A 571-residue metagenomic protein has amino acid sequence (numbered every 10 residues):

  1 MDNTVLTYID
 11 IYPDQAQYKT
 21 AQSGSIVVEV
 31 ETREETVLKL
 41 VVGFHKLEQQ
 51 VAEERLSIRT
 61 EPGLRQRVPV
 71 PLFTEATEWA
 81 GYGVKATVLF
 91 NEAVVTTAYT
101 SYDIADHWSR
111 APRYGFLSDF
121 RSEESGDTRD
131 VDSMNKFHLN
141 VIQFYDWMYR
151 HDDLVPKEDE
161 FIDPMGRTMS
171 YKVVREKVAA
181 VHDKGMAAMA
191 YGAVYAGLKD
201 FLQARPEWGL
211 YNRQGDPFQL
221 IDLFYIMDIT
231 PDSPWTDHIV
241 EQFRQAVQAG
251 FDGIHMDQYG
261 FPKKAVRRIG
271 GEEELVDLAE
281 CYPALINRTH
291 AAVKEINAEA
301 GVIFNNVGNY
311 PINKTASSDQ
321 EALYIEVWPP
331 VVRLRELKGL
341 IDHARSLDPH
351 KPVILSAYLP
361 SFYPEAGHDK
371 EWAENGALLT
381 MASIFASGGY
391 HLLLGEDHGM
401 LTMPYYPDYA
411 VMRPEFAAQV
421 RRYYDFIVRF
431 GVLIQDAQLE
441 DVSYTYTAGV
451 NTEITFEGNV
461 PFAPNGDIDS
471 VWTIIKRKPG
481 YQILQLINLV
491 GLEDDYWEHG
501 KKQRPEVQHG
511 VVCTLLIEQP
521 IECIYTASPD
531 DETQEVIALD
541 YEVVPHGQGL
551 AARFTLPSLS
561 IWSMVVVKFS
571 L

Functional and structural regions predicted by a protein language model:
L38, I454-Q519, S563: Carbohydrate-binding surface patches
V95-R150: An acidic-aromatic substrate-binding cleft motif
D106-W108, D119-E124, A190-A249: Active-site-adjacent "subsite" loops/lids of carbohydrate-active enzymes
D119-L139, H151-G197, L202, P234-H238 (+1 more regions): Aromatic- and glycine-enriched glycan-recognition loops and surfaces that form the carbohydrate-binding subsites
M148-V174, F201-T230, G260-E280: Aromatic- and acidic-residue-enriched carbohydrate-binding clefts of CAZyme catalytic domains
P231-L323, V327-G339, H343-D348: Active-site neighborhood of glycoside hydrolase catalytic domains
Q258, K351-T445: Aromatic/acidic polysaccharide-binding cleft in carbohydrate-active enzymes
V544-L571: C-terminal beta-strand-rich structural cap/linker in extracellular carbohydrate-active enzymes
